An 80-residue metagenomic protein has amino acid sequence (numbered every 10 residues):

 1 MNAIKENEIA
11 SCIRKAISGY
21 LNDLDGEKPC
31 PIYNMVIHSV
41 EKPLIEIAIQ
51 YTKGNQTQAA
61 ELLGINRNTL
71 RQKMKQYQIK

Functional and structural regions predicted by a protein language model:
M1-N7, K15-A16, N22-K80: Bacterial C-terminal helix-turn-helix
S11: Extreme N-terminal segment that seeds HTH/winged-HTH DNA-binding domains in transcriptional regulators
